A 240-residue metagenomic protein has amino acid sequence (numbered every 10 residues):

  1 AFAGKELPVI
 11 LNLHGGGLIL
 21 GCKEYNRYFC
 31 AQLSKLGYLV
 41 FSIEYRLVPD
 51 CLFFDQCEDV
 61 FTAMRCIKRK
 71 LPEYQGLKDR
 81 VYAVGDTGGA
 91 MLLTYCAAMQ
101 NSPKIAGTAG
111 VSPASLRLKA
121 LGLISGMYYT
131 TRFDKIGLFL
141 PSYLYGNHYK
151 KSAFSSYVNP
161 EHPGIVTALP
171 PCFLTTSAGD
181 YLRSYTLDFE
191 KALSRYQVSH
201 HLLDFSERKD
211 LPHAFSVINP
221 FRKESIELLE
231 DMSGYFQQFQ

Functional and structural regions predicted by a protein language model:
A1-Q240: Alpha/beta-hydrolase superfamily serine-hydrolase fold, recognizing
